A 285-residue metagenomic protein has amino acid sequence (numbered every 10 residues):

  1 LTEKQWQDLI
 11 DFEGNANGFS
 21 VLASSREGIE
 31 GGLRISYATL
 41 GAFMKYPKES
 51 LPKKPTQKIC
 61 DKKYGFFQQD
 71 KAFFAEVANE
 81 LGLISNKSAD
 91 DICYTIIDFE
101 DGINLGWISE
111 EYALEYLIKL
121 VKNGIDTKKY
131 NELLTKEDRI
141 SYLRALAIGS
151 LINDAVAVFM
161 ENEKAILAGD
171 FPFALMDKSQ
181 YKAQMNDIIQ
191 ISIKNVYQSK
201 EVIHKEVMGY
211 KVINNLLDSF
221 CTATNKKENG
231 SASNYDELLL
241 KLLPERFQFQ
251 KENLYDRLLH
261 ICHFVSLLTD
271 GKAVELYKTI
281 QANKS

Functional and structural regions predicted by a protein language model:
E3, D11, N15-A16, A23-S285: Histidine-centered, transition-metal-coordinating active-site segments
